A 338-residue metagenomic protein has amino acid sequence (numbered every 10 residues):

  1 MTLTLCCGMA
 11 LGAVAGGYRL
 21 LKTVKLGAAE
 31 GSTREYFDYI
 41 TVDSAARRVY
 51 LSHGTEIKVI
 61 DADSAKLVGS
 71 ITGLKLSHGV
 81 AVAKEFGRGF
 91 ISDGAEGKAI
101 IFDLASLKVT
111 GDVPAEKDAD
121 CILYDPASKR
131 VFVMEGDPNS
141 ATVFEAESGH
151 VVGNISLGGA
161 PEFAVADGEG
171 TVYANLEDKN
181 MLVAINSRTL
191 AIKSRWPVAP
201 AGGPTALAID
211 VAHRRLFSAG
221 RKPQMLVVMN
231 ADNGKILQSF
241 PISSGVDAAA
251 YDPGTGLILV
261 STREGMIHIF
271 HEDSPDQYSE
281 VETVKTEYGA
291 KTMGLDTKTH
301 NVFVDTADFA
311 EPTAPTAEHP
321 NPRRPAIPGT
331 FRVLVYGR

Functional and structural regions predicted by a protein language model:
M1-C6: Bacterial N-terminal signal peptides that target proteins for export
G8-R338: Predominantly soluble domains enriched in secretory-pathway, periplasmic, or organellar proteins
